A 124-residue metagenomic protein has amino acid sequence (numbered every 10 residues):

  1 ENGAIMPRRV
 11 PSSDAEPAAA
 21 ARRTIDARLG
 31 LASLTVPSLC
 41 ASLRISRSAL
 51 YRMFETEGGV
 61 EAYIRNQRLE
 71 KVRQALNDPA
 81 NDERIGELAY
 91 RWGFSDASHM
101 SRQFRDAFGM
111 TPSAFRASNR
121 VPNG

Functional and structural regions predicted by a protein language model:
E1-P7: An amphipathic alpha-helical interaction segment
R8-R9, P17-A62, A80-W92: DNA-binding recognition helix and immediately preceding turn/loop of helix-turn-helix/winged-helix domains
A15-A19, N66-E70, A97: Short alpha-helical elements of helix-turn-helix
A21-I25, R68-L76, F104, F108 (+1 more regions): Short hydrophobic clusters on alpha-helical segments that form packing/core surfaces in small helical domains
L50, V72, M100: Short hydrophobic/aromatic patches on the structural cores and recognition surfaces of FHA
I64-Q74, S113-G124: Short, basic, alpha-helical segments at the C-terminal edge of helix-turn-helix-like DNA-binding modules
P79-S118: Sequence-specific DNA-binding recognition helix
